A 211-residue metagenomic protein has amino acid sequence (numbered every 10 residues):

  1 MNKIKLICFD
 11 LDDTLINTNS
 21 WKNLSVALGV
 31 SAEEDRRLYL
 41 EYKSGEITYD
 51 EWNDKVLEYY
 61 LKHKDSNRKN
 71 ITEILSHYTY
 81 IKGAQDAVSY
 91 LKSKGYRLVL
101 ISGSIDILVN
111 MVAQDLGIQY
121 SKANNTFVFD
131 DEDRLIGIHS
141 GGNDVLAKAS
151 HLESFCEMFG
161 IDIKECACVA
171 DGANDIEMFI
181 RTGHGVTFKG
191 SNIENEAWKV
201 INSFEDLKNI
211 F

Functional and structural regions predicted by a protein language model:
M1-D50, D54, E58: Active-site neighborhood of HAD-like aspartate-dependent phosphohydrolases
N23, G83, I107-V112, E177-M178: Phosphate- and divalent-cation-binding pockets in alpha/beta enzyme and binding domains that engage nucleotide-derived
D65-Y78, L135-N143: Glycine-rich phosphate-binding "P-loop"
R68-D106: Short, acidic loop-to-helix structural element flanking the phosphoryl-transfer center in phosphate-processing enzymes
K92, Q114, I180: Anion (oxyanion) recognition and catalysis
L98, S102-G103, I163-N202: Acidic, Mg2+-coordinating phosphoryl-transfer loop and its flanking beta/alpha structural elements, shared across
M111-C166: Substrate-recognition "cap/lid" segment bordering the active-site pocket of phosphatases
K122, K199-D206: Short acidic-hydrophobic, aromatic-tinged amphipathic segments that line or gate anion-handling sites
